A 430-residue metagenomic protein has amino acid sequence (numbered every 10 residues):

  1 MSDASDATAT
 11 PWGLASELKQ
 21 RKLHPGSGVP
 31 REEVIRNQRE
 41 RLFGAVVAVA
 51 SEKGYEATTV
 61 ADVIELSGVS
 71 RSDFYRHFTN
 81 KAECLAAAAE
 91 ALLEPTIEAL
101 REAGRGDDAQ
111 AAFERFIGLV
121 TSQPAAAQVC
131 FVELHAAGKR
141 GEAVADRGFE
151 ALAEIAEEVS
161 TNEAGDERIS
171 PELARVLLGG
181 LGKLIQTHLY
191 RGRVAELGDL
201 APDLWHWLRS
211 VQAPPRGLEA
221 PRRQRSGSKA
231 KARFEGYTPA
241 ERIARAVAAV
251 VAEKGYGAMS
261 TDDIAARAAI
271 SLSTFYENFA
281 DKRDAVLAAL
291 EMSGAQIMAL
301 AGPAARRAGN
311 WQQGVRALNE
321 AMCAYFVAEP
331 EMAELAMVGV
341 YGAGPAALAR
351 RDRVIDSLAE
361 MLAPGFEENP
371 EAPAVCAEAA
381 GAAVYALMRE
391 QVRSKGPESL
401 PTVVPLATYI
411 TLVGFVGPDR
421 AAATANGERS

Functional and structural regions predicted by a protein language model:
M1-G26, E154, E158, T187-E241 (+4 more regions): C-terminal peripheral helix-coil segments that are non-catalytic and often amphipathic
E33-N37, R41, A50, F78 (+11 more regions): Alpha-helical DNA-contacting segments of helix-turn-helix folds
Q38-L42, L173, P239-A246, S260: N-terminal positioning helix adjacent to the helix-turn-helix/winged-helix DNA-binding module
S51-E83, V250-D284: Helix-turn-helix
Y55-T58, L93-T96, Q128-C130, L181-I185 (+6 more regions): Short, structured motif recognition centered on aromatic/hydrophobic residues
E98-A126, G302-E331: Hydrophobic alpha-helical connector segments
T121-R140, D146, A153-S160, Q186 (+3 more regions): Amphipathic alpha-helical segments used for helix-helix packing
K139-A164, R168-K183, G198-H206, G344-A386 (+1 more regions): Amphipathic alpha-helical packing segments from all-alpha helical-bundle domains
